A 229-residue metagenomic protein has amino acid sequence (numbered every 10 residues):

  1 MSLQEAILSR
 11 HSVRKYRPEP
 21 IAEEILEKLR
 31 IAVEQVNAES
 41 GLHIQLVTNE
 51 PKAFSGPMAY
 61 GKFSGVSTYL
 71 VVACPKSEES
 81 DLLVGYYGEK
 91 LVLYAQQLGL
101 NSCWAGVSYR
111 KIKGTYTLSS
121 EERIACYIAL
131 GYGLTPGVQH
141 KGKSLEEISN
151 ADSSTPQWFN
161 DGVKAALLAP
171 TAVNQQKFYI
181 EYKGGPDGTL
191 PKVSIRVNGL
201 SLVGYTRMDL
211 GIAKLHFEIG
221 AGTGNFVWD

Functional and structural regions predicted by a protein language model:
M1-D229: Acidic, surface-exposed loops and disordered segments
